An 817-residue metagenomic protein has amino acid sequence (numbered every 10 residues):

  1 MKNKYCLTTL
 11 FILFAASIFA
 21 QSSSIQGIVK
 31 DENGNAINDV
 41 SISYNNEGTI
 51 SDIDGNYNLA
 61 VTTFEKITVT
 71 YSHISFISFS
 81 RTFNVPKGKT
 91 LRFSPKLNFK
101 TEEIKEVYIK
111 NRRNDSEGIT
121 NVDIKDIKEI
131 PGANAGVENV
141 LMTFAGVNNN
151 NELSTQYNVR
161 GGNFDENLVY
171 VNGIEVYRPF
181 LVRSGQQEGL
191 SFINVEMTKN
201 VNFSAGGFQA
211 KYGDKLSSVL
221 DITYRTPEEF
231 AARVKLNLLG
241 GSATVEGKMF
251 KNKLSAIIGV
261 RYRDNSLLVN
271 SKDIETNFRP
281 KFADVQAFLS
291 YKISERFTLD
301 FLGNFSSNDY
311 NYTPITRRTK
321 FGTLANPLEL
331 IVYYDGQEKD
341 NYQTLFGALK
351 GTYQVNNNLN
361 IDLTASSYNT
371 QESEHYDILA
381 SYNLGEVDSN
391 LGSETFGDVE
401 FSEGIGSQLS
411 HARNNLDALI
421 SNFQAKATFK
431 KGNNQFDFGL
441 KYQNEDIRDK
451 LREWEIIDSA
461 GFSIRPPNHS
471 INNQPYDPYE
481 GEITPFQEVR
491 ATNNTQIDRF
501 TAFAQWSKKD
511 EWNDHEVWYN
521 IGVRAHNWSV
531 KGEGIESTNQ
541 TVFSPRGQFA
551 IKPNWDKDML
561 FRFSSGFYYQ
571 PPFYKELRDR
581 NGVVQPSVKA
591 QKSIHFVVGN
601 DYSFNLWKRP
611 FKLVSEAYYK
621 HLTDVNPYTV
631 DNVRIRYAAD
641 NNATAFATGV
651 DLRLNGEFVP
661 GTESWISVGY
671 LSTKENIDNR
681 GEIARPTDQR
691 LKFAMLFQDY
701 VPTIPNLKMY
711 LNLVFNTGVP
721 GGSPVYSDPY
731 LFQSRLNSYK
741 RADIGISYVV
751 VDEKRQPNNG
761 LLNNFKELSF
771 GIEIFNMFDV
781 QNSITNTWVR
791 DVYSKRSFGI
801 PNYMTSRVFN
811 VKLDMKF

Functional and structural regions predicted by a protein language model:
K30-N35, S41, S72-F76, P86-I130 (+3 more regions): Short, acidic, small-residue-rich periplasmic hinge/interaction motif at the N-terminus of Gram-negative outer-membrane
I77, N84-K87, R113-F208, V219 (+1 more regions): Periplasmic N-terminal accessory/gating domains of Gram-negative outer-membrane beta-barrel systems
R233, L239-Y262, E275-P314, E338-S367: Transmembrane beta-barrel wall of Gram-negative outer-membrane proteins
K292-S307, Q337-G534, V614-A617, W665: Face-selective signature of the C-terminal outer-membrane beta-barrel domain
D362, S366, R562, A590-T648 (+2 more regions): Membrane-embedded beta-barrel scaffold of Gram-negative outer-membrane proteins
A418-I420, K441-Q443, R490-K620: Structural signature of Gram-negative outer-membrane beta-barrels, strongest in the C-terminal barrel of TonB-dependent
W512-V517, Y619-H621, D640-S723, D814-K816: Gram-negative outer-membrane beta-barrel transporters
G661-S664, F715-P724, Y748-F817: C-terminal beta-signal and adjacent terminal beta-strands/loops of Gram-negative outer-membrane beta-barrel proteins
